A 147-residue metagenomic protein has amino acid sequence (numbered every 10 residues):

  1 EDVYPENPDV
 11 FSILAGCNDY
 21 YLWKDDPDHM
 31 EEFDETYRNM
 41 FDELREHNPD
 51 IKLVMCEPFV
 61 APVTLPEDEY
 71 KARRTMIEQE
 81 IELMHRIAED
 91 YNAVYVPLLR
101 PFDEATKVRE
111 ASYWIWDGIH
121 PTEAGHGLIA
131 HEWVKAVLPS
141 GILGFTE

Functional and structural regions predicted by a protein language model:
E1-T146: Alpha-helical cap/lid subdomain in secreted, periplasmic, or secretory-pathway luminal O-acyl-processing enzymes
